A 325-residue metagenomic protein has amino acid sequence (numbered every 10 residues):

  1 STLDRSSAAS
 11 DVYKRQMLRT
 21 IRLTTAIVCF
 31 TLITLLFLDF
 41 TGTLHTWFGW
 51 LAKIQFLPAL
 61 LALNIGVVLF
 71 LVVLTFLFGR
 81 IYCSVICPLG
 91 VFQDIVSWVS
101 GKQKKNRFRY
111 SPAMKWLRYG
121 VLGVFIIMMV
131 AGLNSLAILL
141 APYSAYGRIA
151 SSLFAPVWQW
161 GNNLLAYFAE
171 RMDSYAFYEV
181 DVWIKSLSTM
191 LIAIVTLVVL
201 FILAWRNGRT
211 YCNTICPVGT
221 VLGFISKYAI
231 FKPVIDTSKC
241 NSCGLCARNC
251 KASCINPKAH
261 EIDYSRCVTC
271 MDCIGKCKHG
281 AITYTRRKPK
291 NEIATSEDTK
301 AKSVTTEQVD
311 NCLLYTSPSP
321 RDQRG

Functional and structural regions predicted by a protein language model:
S1-Y13, Y315-G325: Single conserved hydrophobic/aromatic residue that forms the stacking wall/gate of nucleotide- or nucleobase-binding
S10-N249, S253-P257, S265-R266, D272-S317: Non-ligating segments of multi-cofactor redox enzymes
